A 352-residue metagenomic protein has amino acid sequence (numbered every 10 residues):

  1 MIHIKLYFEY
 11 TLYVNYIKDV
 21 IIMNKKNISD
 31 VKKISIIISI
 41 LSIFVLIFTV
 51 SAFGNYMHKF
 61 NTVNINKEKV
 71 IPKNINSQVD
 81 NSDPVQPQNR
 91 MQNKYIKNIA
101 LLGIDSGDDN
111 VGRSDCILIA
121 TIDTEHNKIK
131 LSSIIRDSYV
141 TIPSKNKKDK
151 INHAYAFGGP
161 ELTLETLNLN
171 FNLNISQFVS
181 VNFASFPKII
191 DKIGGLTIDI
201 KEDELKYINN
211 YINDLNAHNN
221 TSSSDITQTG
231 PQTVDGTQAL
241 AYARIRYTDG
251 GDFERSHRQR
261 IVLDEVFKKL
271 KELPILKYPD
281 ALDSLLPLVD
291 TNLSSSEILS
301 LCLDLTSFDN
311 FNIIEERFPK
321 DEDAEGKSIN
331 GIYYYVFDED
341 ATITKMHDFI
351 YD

Functional and structural regions predicted by a protein language model:
I2-S35: N-terminal Lys/Arg-rich, disordered targeting/topogenic segments
I34-N127, S300-L303: Entry/capping segment at the start of metal-dependent catalytic domains with acidic active-site entry clusters
P72, S77-N89, I96, S138-T141 (+2 more regions): C-terminal solvent-exposed extensions
D83-P87, L101-S106, R113-L118, H153-N168 (+2 more regions): N-terminal post-signal-peptidase region of extra-cytosolic proteins
K94-K97, G112-I117, H126-I134, N146 (+7 more regions): Extracytoplasmic
D105-D109, D149-F157, N172-Q177, I245-E254 (+3 more regions): Second-shell loop/turn segments in exported
F157-N220, S294: Amphipathic, coiled-coil-like alpha-helical scaffolding segments used for oligomerization/assembly
D191-L276: Flexible, polar/acidic helix-loop-strand segments at domain edges
